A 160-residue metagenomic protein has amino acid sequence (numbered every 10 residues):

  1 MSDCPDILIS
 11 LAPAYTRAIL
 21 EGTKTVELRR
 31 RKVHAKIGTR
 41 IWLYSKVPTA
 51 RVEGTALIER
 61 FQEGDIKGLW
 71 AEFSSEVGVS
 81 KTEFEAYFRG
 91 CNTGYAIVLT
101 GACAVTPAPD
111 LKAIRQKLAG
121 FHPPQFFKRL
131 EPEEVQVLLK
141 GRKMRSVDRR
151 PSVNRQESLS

Functional and structural regions predicted by a protein language model:
S2-D6, L11-V33, I37, P48-E53 (+1 more regions): Contiguous surface segments at macromolecular interaction interfaces
W42: Non-catalytic, usually N-terminal nucleic-acid engagement modules in DNA/RNA processing proteins
